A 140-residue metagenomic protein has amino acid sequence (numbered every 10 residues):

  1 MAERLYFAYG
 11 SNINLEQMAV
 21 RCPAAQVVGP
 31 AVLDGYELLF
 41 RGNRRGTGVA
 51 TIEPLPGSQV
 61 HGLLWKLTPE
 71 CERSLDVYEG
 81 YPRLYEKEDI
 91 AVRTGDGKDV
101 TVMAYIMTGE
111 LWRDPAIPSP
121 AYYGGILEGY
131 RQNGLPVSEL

Functional and structural regions predicted by a protein language model:
M1-L140: A glycine-rich, hydrophobic/aromatic-adjacent loop/helix-cap motif
